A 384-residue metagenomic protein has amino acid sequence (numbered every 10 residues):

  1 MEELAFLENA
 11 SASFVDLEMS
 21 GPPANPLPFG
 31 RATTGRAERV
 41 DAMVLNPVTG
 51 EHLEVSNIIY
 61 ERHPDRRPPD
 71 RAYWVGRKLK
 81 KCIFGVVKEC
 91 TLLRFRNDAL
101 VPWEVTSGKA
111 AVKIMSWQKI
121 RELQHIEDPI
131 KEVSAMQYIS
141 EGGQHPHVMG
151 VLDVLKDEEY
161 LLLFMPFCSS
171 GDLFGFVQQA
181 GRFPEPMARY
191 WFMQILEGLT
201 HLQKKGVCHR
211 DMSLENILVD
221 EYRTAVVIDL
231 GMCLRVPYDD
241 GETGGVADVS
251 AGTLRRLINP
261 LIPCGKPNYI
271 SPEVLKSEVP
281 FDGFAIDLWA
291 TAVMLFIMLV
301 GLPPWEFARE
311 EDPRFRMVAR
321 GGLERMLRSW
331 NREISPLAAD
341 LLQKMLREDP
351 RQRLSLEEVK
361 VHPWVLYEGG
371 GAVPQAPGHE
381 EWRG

Functional and structural regions predicted by a protein language model:
E2-P68, G76: Juxta-kinase regulatory segment immediately upstream of eukaryotic protein kinase catalytic domains
V86-K119: Glycine-rich ATP phosphate-binding loop
M149, E158-P166, F174-G175: A conserved loop-to-beta-strand element in the N-lobe of protein kinase catalytic cores that borders the ATP-binding
V154: Activation-segment/catalytic-loop signature of the eukaryotic protein kinase fold
W191-F192: Activation segment signature within eukaryotic-like protein kinase domains
Q203-D220: Catalytic-loop of the protein kinase fold
G245-T253, L257-V274: Conserved activation segment of eukaryotic-like protein kinases, specifically the C-terminal portion of the activation
R347-Q352, L356-A372: Terminal C-lobe "cap" of eukaryotic-type protein kinase domains
